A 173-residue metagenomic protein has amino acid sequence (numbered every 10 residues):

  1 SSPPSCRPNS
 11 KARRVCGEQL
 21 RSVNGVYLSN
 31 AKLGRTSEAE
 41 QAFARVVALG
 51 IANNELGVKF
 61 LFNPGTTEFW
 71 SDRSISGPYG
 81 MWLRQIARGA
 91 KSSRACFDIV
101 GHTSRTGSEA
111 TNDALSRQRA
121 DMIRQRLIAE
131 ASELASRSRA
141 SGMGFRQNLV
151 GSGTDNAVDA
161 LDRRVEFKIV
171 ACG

Functional and structural regions predicted by a protein language model:
S1-G57: N-terminal targeting leaders that direct proteins to extracytoplasmic destinations
C6-S10, L61-T66, W70-S71, I75: Extracytoplasmic/secretory-pathway proteins
G17, N24, E55-G57, S92-R94 (+2 more regions): Extracytoplasmic
S22-G25, E38-Q41, P78-Q85, A110 (+3 more regions): Extracytoplasmic/secreted proteins, especially bacterial periplasmic and envelope-associated proteins
R35, A157, R163-G173: A cross-taxonomic marker for long C-terminal extensions/tails that follow the last structured domain
V58-T66, L83-A120, S138-G151: Short, surface-exposed beta-strand segments enriched in small/polar/acidic residues
T67-G101, R124-S132, F167-G173: Periplasmic peptidoglycan-binding/anchoring modules of Gram-negative envelope and division proteins
G151-D159: Short proline/glycine-enriched turn/loop segments at secondary-structure junctions
